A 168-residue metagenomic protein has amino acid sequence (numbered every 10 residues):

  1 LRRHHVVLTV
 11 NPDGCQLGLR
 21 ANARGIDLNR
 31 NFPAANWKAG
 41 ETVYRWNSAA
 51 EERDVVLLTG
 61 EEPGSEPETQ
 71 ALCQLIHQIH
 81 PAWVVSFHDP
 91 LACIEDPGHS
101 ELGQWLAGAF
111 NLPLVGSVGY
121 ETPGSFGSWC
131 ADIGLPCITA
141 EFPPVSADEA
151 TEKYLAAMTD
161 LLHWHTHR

Functional and structural regions predicted by a protein language model:
L1-S117: Active-site/substrate-binding loop(s) of hydrolase catalytic cores
I94-D96, G103, T122-R168: Active-site-adjacent mobile loop/cap segments within catalytic or ligand-binding domains
